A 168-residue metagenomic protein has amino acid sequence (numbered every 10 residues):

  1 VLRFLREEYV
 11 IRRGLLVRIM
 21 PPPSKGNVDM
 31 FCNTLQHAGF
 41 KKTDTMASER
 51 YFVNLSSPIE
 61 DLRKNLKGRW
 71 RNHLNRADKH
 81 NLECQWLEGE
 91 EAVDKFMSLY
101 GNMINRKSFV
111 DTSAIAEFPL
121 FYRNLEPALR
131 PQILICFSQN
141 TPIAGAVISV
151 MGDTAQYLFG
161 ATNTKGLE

Functional and structural regions predicted by a protein language model:
L2, G14-L16, V28, S48: Generic internal hydrophobic packing segments that stabilize the cores of diverse globular domains
L2-E7, L167-E168: Conserved acetyl-CoA-binding loop-helix of GNAT-fold acetyltransferases
R6-V10, E126: N-terminal cationic-hydrophobic initiation segments that often serve targeting/anchoring roles
V10-P23: Conserved GNAT acetyl-CoA-binding A-motif
P21-L167: A conserved beta-strand-loop-helix scaffold within acyl/acetyltransferase catalytic domains
